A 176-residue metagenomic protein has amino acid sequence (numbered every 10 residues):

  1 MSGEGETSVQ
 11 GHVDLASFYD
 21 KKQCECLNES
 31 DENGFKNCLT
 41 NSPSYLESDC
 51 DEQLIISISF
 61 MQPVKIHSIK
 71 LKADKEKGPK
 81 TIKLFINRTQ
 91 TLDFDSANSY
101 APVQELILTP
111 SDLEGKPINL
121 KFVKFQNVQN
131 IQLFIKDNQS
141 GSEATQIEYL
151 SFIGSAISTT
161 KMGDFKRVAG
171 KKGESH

Functional and structural regions predicted by a protein language model:
M1-S59, V168-H176: Disordered, acidic Ser/Thr/Pro-rich linker "stalks" and the adjacent N-terminal cap of the next globular domain
P43-S96, F122-H176: Aromatic, loop-rich ligand-recognition surfaces of beta-strand-rich domains
A97-L120: Extracellular carbohydrate recognition and processing domains and analogous Trp-centered ligand-binding platforms
